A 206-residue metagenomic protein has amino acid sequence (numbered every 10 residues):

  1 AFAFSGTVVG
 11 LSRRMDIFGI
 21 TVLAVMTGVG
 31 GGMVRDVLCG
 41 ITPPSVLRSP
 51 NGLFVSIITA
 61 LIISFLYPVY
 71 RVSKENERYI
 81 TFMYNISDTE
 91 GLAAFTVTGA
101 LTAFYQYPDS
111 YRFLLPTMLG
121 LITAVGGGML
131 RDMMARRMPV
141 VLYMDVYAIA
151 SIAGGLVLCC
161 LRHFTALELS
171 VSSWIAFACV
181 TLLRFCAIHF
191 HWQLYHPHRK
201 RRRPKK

Functional and structural regions predicted by a protein language model:
A1-V29, M33-L114, V140, M144-K206: Alpha-helical transmembrane segments and their membrane-interface boundaries that form or gate the permeation pathway
L119-V125: Generic alpha-helical transmembrane segments
V125-M138: Membrane-helix boundary/interface segments in integral membrane proteins
